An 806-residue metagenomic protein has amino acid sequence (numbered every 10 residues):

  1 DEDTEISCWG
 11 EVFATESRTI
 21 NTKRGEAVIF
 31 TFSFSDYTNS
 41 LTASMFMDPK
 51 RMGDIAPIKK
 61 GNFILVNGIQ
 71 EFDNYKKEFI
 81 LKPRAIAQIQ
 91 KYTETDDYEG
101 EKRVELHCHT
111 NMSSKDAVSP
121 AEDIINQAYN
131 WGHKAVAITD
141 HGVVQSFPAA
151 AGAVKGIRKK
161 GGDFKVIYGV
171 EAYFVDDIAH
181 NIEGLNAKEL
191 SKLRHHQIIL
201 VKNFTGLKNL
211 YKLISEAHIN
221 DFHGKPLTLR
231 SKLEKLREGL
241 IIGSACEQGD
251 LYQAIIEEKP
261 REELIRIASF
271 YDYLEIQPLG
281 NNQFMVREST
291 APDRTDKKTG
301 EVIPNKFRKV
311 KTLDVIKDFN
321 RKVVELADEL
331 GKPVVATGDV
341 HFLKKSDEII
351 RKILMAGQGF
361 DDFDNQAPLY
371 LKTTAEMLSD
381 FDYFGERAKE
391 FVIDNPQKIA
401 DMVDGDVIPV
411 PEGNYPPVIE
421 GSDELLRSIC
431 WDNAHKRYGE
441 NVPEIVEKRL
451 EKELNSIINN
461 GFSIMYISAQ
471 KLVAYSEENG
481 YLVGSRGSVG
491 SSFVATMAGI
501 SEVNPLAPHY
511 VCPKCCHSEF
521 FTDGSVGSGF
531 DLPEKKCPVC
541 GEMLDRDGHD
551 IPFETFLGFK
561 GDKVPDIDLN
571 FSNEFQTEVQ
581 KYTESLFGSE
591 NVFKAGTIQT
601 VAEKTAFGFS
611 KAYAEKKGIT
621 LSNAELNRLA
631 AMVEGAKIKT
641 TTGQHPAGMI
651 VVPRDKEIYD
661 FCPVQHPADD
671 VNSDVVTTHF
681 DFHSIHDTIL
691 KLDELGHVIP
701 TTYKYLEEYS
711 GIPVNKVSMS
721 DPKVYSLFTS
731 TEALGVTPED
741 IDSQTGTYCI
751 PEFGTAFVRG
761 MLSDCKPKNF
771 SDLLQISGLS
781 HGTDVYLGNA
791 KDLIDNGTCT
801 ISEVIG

Functional and structural regions predicted by a protein language model:
D1-Y98, G529: Single-stranded nucleic-acid-binding OB-fold domains
K91-M112: Replace "His-x-His-based motif
L106-S119, N460-G461: Glycine-rich phosphate-binding "P-loop"
H107, L482-V494, T755: Helix-hairpin-helix
T110, V118-V136, H141-L200, F204-C430 (+3 more regions): Mg2+-dependent phosphoryl-transfer active-site scaffold
F384-E390, Y438-I445: Short, mixed-charge amphipathic alpha-helical segments
R427, E440-G484: Helix-rich "cap/lid" substructures immediately adjacent to catalytic or cofactor-binding pockets
A474-E477, S488-I500: Catalytic DNA-binding helix-loop module of base-excision-repair DNA glycosylases/AP lyases
